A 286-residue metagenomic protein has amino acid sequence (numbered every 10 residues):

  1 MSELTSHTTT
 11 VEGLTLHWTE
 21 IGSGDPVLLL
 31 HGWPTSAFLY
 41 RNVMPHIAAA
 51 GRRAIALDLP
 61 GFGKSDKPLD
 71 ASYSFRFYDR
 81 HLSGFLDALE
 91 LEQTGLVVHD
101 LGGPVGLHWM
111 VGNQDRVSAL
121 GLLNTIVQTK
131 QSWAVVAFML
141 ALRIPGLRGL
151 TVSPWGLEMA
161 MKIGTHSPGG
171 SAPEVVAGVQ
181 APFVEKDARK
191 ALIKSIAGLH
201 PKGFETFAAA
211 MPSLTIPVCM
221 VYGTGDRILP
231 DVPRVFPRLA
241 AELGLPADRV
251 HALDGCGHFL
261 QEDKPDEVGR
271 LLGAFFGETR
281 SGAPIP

Functional and structural regions predicted by a protein language model:
E12, T19, A49, A56-V98 (+2 more regions): Active-site loop/oxyanion-hole signature of alpha/beta-hydrolase fold enzymes
T19-K64: Conserved HGGG/HGGXW glycine-rich cap/lid loop of the alpha/beta-hydrolase fold
L30-G32, H99, Y222: The conserved beta1-alpha1 loop
T35-P45, K64-K67, Q131, F204 (+2 more regions): Short N-terminal helix/helix-N-cap motif within the alpha/beta-hydrolase-1
E92-Q131: Conserved hydrolase catalytic core segment
Q131, V152-S213: Conserved alpha/beta-hydrolase catalytic His-Asp/Glu region
P217-C256: Conserved loop-alpha-helix segment in the C-terminal half of the alpha/beta-hydrolase fold that carries the catalytic
G244-P286: Catalytic active-site module of serine/aspartate enzymes centered on a nucleophile-bearing elbow/loop
